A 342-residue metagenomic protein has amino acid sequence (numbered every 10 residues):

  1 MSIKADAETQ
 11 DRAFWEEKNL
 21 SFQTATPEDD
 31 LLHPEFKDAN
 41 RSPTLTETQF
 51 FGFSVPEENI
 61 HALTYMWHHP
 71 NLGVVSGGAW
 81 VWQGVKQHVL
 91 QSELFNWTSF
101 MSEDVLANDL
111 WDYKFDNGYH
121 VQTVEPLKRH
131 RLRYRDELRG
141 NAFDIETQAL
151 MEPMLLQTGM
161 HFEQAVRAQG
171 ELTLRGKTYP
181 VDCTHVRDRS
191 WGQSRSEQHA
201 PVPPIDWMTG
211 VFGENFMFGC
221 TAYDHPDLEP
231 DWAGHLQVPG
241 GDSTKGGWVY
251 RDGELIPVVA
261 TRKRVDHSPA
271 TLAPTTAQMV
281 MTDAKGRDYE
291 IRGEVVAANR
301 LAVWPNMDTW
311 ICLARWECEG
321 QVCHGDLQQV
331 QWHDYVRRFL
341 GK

Functional and structural regions predicted by a protein language model:
M1-K342: Structured soluble/peripheral alpha/beta segments that form catalytic or ligand/cofactor-binding pockets
